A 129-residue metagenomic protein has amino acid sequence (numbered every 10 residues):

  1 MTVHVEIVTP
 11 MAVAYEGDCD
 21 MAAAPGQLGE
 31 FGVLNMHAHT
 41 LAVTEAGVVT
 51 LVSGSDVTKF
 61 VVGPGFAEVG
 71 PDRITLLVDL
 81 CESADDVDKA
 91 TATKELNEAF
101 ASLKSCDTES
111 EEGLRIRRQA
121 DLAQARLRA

Functional and structural regions predicted by a protein language model:
M1-H4: N-terminal export/targeting signal detector
E6-N97: Compact, glycine-rich, soluble single-domain proteins
C81-A129: Acidic/glycine-rich phosphate/pyrophosphate-binding loops and surrounding catalytic core that coordinate Mg2+
